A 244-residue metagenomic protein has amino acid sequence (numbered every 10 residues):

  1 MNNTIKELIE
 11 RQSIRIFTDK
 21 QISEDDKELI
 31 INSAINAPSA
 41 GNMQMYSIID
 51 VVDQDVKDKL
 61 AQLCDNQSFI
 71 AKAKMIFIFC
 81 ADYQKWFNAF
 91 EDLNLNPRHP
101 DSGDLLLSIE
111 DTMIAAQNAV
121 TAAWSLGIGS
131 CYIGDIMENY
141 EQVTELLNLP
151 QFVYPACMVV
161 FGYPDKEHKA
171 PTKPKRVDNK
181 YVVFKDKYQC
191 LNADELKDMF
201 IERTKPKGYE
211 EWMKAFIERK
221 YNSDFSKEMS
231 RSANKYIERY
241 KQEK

Functional and structural regions predicted by a protein language model:
M1-K244: Acidic, surface-exposed loops and disordered segments
